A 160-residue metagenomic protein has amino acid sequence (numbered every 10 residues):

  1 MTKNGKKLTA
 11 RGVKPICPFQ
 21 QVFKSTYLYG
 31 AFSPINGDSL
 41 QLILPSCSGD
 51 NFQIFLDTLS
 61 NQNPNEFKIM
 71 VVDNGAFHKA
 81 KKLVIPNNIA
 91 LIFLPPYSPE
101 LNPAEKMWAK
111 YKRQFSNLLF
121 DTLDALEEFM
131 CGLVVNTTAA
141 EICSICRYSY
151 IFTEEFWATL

Functional and structural regions predicted by a protein language model:
M1-K3, N51-L94: RNase H-like DDE/DDD metal-dependent nuclease/strand-transfer catalytic core used by mobile genetic elements
M1-Q53, D57, I151-F156: Extended, low-complexity cationic-aromatic segments
G5-V13, P86-F93, W108-Q114: Short glycine/proline- and charge-enriched loop/turn segments that cap or connect secondary-structure elements
D38, F77-H78, E100: Flexible, glycine-rich phosphate/dinucleotide-binding loops and adjacent beta-alpha linkers at cofactor/substrate
L40-L42, I92, L118: Structural signal for short hydrophobic segments within the conserved structured cores of catalytic domains across
T58-Q62, N102, N136: A generic "structured core" feature
V72-N74, I92-Q114, D124: RNase H-like two-metal-ion nuclease catalytic core shared by retroviral integrases and related mobile-element nucleases
E105-L160: C-terminal anion-handling pockets and recognition modules
